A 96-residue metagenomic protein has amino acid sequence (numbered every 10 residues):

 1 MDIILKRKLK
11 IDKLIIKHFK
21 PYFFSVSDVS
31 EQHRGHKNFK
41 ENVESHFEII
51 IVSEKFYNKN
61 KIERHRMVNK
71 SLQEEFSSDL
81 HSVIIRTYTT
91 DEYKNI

Functional and structural regions predicted by a protein language model:
M1-I62, K70, E74-I96: Contiguous, often N-terminal, cationic amphipathic patches that form binding interfaces
